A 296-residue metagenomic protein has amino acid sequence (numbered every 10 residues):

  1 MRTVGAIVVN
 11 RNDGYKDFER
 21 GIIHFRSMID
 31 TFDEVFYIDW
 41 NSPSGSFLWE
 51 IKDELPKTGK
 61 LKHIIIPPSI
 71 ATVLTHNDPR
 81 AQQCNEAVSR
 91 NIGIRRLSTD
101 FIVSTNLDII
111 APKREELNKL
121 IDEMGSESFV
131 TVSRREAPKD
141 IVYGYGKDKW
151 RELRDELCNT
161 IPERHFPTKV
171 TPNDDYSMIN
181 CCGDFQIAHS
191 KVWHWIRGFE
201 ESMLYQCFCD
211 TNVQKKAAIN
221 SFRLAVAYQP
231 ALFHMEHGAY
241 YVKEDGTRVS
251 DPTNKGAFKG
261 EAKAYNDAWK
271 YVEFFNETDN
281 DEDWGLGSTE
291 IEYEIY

Functional and structural regions predicted by a protein language model:
M1-H24: N-proximal low-complexity "stem/linker" segments adjacent to membrane-targeting elements
R2-A6, E34, N212: Cell-envelope/extracellular polymer assembly enzymes that use nucleotide-activated donors
F32-P43, I64-P68: Short beta-strand/loop segment that forms part of the nucleotide-sugar
F47-R96: Active-site-proximal specificity loops/subdomain of glycosyltransferases
A81, I94-R95, P112-S202: Conserved catalytic core of nucleotide-sugar-dependent glycosyltransferases
E86-N91, D108-I109, C181-F185, Q206-Q214: Conserved glycosyltransferase catalytic-site signature
T99-P112: Short beta-strand-to-loop acidic/aromatic patch adjacent to the donor-nucleotide binding site
N180-C181, S202-Y296: C-terminal catalytic/acceptor-binding lobe
